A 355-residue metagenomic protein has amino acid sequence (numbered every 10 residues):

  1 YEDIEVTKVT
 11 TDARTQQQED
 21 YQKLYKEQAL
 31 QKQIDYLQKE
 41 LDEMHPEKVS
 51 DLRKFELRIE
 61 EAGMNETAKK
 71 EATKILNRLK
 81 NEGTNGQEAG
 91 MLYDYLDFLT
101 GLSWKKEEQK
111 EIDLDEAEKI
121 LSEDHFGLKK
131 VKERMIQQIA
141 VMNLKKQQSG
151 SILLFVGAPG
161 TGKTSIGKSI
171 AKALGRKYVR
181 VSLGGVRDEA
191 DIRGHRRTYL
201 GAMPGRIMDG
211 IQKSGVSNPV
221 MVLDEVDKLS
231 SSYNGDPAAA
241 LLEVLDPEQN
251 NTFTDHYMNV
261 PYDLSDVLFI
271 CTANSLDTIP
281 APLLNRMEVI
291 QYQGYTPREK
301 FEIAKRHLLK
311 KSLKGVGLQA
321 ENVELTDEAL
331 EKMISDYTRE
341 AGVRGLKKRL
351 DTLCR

Functional and structural regions predicted by a protein language model:
Y1-V141: Extended, charged alpha-helical coiled-coil/arm scaffolds that mediate oligomerization and mechanical coupling in large
Y36, D227-S231, T278, V289 (+1 more regions): Residues immediately C-terminal
A62-K69, K106-Q109, G215, S275-N285 (+1 more regions): Conserved C-terminal "switch" segment of AAA+ ATPases
Q147-L153, S217-P219, V267: Pre-Walker A (Motif I) flank of P-loop NTPase domains
S149-L183, Q212-K213, L242, D246: Walker A/P-loop
A173-M203, G210, S230, E299: AAA+/P-loop NTPase substrate/partner-engagement loops
S214-N218, D236, T254-A273, V323-T326: AAA+/SF3 P-loop NTPase mechanochemical coupling elements
L223-Y262, N285: Conserved catalytic/switch belt of AAA+ P-loop NTPases
